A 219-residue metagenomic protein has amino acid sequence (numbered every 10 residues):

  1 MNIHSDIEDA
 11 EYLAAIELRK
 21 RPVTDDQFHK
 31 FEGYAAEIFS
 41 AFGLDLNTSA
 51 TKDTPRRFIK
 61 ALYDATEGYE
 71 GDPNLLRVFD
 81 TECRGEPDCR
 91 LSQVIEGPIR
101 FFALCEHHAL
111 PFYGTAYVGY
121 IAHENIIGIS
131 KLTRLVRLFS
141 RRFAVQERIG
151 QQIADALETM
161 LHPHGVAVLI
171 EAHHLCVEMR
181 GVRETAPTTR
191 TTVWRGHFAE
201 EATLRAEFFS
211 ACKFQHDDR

Functional and structural regions predicted by a protein language model:
M1-R219: A domain-level signal for the structural core that forms small-molecule/cofactor-binding pockets and catalytic centers
